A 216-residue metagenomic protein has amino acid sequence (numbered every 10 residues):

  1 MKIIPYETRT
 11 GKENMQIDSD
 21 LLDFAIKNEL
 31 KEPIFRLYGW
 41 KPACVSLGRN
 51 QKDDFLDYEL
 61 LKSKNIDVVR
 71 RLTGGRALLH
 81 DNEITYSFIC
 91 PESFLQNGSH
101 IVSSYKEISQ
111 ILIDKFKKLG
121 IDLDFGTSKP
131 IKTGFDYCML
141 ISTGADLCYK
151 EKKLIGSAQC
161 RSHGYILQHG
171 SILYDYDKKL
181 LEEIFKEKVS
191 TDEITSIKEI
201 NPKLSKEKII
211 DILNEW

Functional and structural regions predicted by a protein language model:
M1-S63, R70-R71, C138, T191-W216: Active-site loop/lid in soluble adenylation, ligation, and acyl-transfer enzymes
F55-L56, L95-I101, L180-E182, S205-K208: Short, conserved charged micro-motifs
F55-N97: A glycine-rich, hydrophobic loop/mini-helix early in the fold
F88-Y105, E193-K203: Short histidine-centered catalytic/ligand-binding loop motif
I108-I131, H163-W216: Long, positively charged amphipathic alpha-helical accessory segments at protein N-termini or as interdomain linkers
F125-Y149: Beta-rich nucleic-acid/ligand-interaction surfaces
G156-C160: Non-catalytic, conserved peripheral segments adjacent to functional cores
